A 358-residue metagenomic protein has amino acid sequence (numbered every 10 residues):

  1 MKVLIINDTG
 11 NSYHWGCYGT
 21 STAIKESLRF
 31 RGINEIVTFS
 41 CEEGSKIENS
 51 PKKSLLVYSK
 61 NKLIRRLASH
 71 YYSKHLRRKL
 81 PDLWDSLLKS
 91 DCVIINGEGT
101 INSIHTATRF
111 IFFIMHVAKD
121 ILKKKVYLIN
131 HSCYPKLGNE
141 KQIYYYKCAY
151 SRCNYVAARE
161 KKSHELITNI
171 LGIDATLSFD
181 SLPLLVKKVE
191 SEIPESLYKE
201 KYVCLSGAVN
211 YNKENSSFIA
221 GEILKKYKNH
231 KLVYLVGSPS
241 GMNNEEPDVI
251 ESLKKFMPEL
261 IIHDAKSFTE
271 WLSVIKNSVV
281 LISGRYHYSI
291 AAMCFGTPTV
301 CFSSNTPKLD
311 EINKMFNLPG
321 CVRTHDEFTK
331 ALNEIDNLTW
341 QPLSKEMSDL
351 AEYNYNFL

Functional and structural regions predicted by a protein language model:
M1-L358: Active-site anion-handling motifs in enzyme catalytic cores
